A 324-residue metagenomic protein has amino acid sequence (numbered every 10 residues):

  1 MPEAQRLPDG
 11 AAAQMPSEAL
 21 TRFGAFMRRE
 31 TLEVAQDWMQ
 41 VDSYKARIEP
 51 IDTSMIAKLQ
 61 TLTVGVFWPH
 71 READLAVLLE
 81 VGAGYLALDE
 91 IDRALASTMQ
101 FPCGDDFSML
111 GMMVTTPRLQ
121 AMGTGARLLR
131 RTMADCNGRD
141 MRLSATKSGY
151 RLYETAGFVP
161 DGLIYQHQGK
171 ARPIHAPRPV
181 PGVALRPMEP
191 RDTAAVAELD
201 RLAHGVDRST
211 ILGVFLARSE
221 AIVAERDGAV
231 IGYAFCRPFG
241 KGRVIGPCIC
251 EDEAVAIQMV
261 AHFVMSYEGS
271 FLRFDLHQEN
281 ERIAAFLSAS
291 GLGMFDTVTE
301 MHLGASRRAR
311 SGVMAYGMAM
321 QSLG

Functional and structural regions predicted by a protein language model:
M1-K45, P50-T53, A57, L88-D89 (+7 more regions): Intrinsically disordered, low-complexity, positively biased terminal segments
L75-V81, G213-A217: Short loop/turn motifs at secondary-structure junctions and domain boundaries
M122-R127: A short glycine-leucine-enriched loop at secondary-structure breakpoints that most characteristically corresponds
L129-T146, Y150, A156, L163-P173: Glycine/small-residue-rich loop that forms an oxyanion/phosphate-binding "nest" at active or ligand-binding sites
Y153-E154, F158, L287: Conserved active-site tyrosine of GNAT-family acetyltransferases
D161, Q166-A194, E198-L199: Surface-exposed beta-loop interaction hotspot
